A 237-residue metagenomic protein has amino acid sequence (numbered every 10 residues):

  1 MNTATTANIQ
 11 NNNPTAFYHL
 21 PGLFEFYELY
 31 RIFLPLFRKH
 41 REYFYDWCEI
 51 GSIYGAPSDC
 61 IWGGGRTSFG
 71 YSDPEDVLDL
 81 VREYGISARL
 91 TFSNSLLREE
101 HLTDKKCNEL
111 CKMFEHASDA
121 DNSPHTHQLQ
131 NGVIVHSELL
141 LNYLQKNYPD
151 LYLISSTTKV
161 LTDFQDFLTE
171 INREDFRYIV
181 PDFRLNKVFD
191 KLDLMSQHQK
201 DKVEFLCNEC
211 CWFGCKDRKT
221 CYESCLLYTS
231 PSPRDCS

Functional and structural regions predicted by a protein language model:
N2-C48: N-terminal basic/disordered segments at the start of proteins
G22-Y30, L36, G51-N147, Y152-T162: Active-site beta->alpha loop and helix N-cap motifs at the rims of alpha/beta catalytic domains
Y71, E138-L144, N186-H198: Active-site-adjacent beta->alpha loops and helix N-cap segments on the catalytic face of soluble alpha/beta enzymes
N147-L153, I171-I179, H198-V203: Glycine-enriched alpha-helix->loop->beta-strand junction motifs that scaffold or abut catalytic
S156-D163, D182-N186, C207-C211: Short, acidic/turn-prone active-site loops that include or flank metal/cofactor- and phosphate-binding residues
L161-I171, V188-L192, F213-T220: Short, charged, surface-exposed secondary-structure boundary motifs
M195-L227: Conserved anion-binding
Y228-S237: Single conserved hydrophobic/aromatic residue that forms the stacking wall/gate of nucleotide- or nucleobase-binding
